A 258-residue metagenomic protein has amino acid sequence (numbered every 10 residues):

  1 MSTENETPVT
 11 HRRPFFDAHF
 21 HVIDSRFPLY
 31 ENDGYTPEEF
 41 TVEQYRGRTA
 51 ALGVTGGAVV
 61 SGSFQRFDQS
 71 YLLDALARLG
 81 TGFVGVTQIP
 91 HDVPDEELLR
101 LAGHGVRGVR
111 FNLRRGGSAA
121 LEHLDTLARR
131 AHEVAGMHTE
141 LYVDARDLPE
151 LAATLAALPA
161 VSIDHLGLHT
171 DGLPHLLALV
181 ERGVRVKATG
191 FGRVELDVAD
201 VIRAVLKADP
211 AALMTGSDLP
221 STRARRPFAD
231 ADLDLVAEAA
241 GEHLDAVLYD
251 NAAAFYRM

Functional and structural regions predicted by a protein language model:
S2-P14, E38-G56, R226-M258: Mid-to-C-terminal alpha-helical segments outside catalytic/metal-binding sites
F15-S25: Histidine-centered catalytic micro-motifs
H19, T49, L72, V109 (+5 more regions): Conserved, mostly hydrophobic/aromatic
F20, G62, L166, S217-L219: Active-site metal-binding loops of divalent metal-dependent hydrolases
Y30-Q65, G82-Q88, V106-R114, M137: Divalent metal-dependent hydrolysis catalytic cores, especially in the metallo-beta-lactamase
E39-G47, H91-L101, G172, V198: Short, acidic/polar
R66-R146, R182-R185, G190-R193: Active-site gating/metal-coordination segments in enzymes
P174-M258: H/E-rich (His + Asp/Glu) clusters that bind or coordinate divalent metals
